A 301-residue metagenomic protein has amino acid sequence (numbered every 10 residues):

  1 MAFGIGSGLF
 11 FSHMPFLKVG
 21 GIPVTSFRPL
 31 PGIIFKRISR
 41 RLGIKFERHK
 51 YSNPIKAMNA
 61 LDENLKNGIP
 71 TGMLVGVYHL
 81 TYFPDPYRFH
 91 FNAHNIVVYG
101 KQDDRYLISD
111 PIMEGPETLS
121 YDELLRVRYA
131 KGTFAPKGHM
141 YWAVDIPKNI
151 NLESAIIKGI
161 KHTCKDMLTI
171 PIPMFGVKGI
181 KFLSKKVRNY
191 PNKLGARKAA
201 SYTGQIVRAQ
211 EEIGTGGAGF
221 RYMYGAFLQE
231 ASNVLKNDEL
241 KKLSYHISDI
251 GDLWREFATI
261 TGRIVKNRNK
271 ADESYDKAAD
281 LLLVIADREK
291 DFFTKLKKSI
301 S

Functional and structural regions predicted by a protein language model:
M1-F3: Eukaryotic intrinsically disordered, low-complexity regulatory regions enriched in Ser/Thr/Pro and acidic residues
I5-K148: Conserved active-site-adjacent core of cysteine acyl-enzyme catalytic domains
P23, F83, Q205-I206, S274: Residue-level detector of alpha-helix boundaries and kinks
T25, R48, I150-S154, M174 (+3 more regions): Charge-dense, low-complexity intrinsically disordered segments
I33-R37, K56, A60, E123 (+7 more regions): Exposed alpha-helical structural elements
N64, V127, G159, T163-D166 (+5 more regions): Residues that form generic nucleotide/phosphate-binding pockets
D103-G216: Noncatalytic regulatory segments and standalone regulatory/sensor domains
R208-S301: Charged, long alpha-helical assembly modules
